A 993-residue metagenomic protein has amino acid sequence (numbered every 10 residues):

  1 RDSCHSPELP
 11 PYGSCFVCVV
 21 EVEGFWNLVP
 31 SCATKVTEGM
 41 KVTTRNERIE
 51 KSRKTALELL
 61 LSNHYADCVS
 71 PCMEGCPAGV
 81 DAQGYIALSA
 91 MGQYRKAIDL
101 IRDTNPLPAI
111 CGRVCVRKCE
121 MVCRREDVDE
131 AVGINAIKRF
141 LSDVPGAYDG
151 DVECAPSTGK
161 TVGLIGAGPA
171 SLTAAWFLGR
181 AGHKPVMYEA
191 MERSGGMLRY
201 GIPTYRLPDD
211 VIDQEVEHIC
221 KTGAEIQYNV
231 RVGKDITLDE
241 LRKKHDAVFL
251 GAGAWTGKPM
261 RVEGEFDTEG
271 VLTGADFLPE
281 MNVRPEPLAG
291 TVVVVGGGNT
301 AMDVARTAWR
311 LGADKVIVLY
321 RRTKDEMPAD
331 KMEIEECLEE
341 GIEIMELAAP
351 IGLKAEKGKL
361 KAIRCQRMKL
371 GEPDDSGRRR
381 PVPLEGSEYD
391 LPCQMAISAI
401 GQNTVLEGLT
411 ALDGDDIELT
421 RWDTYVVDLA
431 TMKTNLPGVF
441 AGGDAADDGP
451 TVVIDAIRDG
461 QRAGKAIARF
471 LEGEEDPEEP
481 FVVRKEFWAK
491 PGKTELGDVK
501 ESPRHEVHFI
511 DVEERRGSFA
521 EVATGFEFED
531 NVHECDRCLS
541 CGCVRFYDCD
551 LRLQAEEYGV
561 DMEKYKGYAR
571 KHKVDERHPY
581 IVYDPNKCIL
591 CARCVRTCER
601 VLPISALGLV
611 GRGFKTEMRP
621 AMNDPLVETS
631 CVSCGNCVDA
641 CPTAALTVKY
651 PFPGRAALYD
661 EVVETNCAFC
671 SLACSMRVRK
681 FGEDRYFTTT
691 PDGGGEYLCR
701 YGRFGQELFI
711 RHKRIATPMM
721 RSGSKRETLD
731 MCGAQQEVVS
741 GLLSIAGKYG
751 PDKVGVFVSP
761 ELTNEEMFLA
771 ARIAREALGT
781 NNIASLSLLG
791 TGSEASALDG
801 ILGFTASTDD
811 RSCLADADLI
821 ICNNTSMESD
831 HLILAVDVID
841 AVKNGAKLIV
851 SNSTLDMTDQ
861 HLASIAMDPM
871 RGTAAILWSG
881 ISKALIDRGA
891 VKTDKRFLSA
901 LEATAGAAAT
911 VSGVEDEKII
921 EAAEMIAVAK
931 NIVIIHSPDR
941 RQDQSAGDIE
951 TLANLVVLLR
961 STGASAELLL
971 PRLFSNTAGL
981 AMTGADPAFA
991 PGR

Functional and structural regions predicted by a protein language model:
R1-E74, Q83, A87, M91-R95 (+1 more regions): Signature of N-terminal electron-transfer/Fe-S-associated modules in redox systems
R1-P10, L57-G75, K96-K118, A147-I165 (+14 more regions): Ferredoxin-like iron-sulfur electron-transfer modules
S89, Q93-A97, P156, T161-I165 (+6 more regions): Feature captures the FAD/FMN-dependent oxidoreductase FAD-binding
R125, L164-A167, S171-A190, L590-C591 (+2 more regions): Catalytic alpha/large subunits of respiratory electron-transfer oxidoreductases, centered on bis-MGD molybdoenzymes
F140-P156, E217-R231, G257-L311, L419-A430 (+1 more regions): Glycine-rich dinucleotide-binding loop and its adjacent helix/turn
M187, M191-T222, I226, P279 (+2 more regions): Rossmann-like dinucleotide-binding cores of NAD(P)H-dependent redox enzymes
D267-A289, P373-P450, D455: FAD-site-proximal beta/loop scaffold in flavoenzymes
A445-L471: A conserved FAD-binding loop/helix module that cradles the flavin
